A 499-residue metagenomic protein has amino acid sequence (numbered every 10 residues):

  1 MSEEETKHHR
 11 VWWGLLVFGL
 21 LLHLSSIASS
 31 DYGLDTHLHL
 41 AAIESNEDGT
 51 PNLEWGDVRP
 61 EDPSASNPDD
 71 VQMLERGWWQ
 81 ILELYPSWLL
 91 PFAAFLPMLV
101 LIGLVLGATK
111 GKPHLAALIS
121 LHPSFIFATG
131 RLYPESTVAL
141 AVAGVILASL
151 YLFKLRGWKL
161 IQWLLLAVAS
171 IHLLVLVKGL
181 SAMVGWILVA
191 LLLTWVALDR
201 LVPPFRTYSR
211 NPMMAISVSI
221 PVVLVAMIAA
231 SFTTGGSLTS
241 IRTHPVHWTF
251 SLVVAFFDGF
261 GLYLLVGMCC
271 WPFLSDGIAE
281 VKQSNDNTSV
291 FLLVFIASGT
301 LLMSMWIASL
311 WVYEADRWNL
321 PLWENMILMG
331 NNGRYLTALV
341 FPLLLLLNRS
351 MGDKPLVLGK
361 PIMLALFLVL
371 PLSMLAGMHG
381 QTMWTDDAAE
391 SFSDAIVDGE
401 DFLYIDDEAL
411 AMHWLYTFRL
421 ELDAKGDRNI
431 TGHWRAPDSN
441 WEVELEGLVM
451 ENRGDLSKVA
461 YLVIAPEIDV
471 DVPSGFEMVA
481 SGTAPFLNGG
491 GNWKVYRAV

Functional and structural regions predicted by a protein language model:
H8-L38, V218-T233, T300-A308: Transmembrane signal-anchor helices characteristic of membrane glycosylation enzymes that use polyprenol
R10-V17, I161-A169, I216-I220, D286-I296 (+1 more regions): Signature aromatic-anchored transmembrane alpha helix within multi-pass, membrane-resident enzymes that catalyze glycan
L22-A28, S181, I307-L310, S350 (+1 more regions): Transmembrane alpha-helical segments
A65-V100, A128: Loop-to-helix entry region of an early transmembrane alpha helix in multi-pass inner-membrane enzymes
W88-P113, G144: Transmembrane-helix motifs of polytopic, lipid-linked glycan transferases
A116, S149, Q162-G179, V189-A190 (+1 more regions): Membrane-interface alpha helices of multi-pass inner-membrane proteins
F127-V138: Short acidic/glycine- and proline-prone juxtamembrane loop motifs at membrane-interface regions of multi-pass membrane
I362-F486: Catalytic lumenal/periplasmic loop and adjoining terminal transmembrane helix of membrane glycan-assembly enzymes
